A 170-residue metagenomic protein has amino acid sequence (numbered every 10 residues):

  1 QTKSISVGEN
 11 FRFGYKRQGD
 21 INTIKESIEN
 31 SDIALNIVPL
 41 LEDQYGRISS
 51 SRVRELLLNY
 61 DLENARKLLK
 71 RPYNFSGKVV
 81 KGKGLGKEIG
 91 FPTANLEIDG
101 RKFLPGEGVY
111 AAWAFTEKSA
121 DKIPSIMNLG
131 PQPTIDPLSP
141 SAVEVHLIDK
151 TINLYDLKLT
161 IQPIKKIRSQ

Functional and structural regions predicted by a protein language model:
T2-P92, I152: Classical nucleotidyltransferase
G82-Q170: Phosphate/ribose-recognition catalytic cores of enzymes acting on nucleotide-derived substrates
